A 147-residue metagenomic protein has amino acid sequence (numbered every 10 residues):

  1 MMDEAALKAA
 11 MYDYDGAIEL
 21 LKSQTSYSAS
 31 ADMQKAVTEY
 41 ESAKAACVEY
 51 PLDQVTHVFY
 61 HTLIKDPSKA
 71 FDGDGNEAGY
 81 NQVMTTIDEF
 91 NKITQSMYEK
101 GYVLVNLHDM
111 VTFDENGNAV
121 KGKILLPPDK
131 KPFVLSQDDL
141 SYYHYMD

Functional and structural regions predicted by a protein language model:
M2-D3: TPR/TPR-like alpha-solenoid signature
A9-A10: Hydrophobic/aromatic side-chain positions at a characteristic register within alpha-helices of tetratricopeptide repeats
A17, S23-T25: Alpha-helical solenoid scaffolds that mediate protein-protein interactions, centered on TPR/SEL1-like repeats but also
A29-C47: TPR/TPR-like alpha-solenoid helical repeat scaffolds
P51: Soluble catalytic regions of membrane-associated enzymes that act on cell-envelope and secretory-pathway components
V55-H57, H61-P67, G73-D147: Active-site beta->alpha N-cap acidic-glycine motif
